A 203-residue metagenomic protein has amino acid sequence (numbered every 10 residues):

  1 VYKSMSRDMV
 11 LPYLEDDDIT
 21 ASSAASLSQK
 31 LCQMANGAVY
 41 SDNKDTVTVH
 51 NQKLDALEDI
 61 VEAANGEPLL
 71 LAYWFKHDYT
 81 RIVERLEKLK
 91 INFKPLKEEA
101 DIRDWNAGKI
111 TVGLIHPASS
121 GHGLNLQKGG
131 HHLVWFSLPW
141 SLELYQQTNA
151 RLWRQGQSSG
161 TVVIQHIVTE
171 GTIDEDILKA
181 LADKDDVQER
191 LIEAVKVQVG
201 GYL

Functional and structural regions predicted by a protein language model:
V1-Q127, I192-L203: Conserved Helicase C-terminal RecA-like lobe
N36-Y40, F75-Y79, S119-G121, P139-S141 (+3 more regions): Short, solvent-exposed loop/turn segments at secondary-structure junctions
A38, G113, H132-V134, L152: Short, well-ordered beta-strand core segments
A72, I115-H116, W135-S137, I167-V168: Conserved beta-strand segments of the P-loop GTPase G domain that flank and frequently precede/overlap
K97-D101, S137-L142: Short, acidic/turn-prone active-site loops that include or flank metal/cofactor- and phosphate-binding residues
I110, H131, G160: Conserved catalytic motifs of the protein kinase core domain
N125-L138, V163-H166: A short beta-strand element within the Helicase C-terminal
W140-L203: A conserved SF2-helicase RecA2
